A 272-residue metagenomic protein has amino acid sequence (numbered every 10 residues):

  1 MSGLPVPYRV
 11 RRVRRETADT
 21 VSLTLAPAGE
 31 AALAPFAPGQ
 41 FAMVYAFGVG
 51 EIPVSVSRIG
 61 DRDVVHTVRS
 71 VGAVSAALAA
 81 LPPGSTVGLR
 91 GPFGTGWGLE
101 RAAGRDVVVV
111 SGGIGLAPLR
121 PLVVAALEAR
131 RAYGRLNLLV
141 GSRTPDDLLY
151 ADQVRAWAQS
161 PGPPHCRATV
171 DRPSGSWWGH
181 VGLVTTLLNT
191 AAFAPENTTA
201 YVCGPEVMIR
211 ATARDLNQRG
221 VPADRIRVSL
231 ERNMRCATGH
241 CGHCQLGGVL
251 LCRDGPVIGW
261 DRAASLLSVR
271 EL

Functional and structural regions predicted by a protein language model:
M1-S85, S142-T144: Ferredoxin-reductase
R12, R58, A168-V170, V228 (+1 more regions): Structural signal for conserved beta-strand scaffold positions within catalytic alpha/beta enzyme cores
F47-E51, G91-G96, R270: Short, charged beta-turn/beta-strand-edge "cap" motif at the junction between a beta-strand and an adjacent loop
A73-R235: FNR/FR-type flavoprotein reductase catalytic core
E206-V207, L230-P256: Local cysteine-cluster metal-coordination motifs and their immediate loop/turn environment, predominantly Fe-S cluster
G247-L272: Non-heme iron-sulfur electron-transfer modules
